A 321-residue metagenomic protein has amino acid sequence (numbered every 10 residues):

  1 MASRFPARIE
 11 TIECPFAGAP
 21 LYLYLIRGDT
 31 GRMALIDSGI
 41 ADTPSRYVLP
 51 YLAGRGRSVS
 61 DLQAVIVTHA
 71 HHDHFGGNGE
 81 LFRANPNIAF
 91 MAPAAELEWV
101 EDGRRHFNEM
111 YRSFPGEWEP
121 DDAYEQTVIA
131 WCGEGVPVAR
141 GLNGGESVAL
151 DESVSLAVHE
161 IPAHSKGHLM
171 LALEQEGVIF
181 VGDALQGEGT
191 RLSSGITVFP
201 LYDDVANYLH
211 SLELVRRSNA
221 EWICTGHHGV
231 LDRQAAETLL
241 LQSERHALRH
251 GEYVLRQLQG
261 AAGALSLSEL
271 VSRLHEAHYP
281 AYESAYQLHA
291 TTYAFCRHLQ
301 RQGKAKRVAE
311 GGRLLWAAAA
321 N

Functional and structural regions predicted by a protein language model:
A2-R57, L171-G187: Conserved beta-strand hairpin/beta-sheet module of binuclear metal-dependent hydrolase folds, prominently
I26, D37, H69, L81 (+9 more regions): Divalent metal-coordination and catalytic microenvironments
R32, N85-I88, A220: A short helix->loop->beta-strand "cap" motif at the edges of active sites that frequently abuts
A34, I66, F90, V178-F180 (+1 more regions): Residue-level marker for buried hydrophobic side chains located in beta-strands that build the well-ordered beta-sheet
I40-D42, S147, S155-L240, E244-H246: Metallo-beta-lactamase
I40-P44, A53-A149: Active-site HxH/HxHxD metal-binding segment of metal-dependent hydrolases
Q234-A261, N321: Short alpha-helical segments that sit at the start of domains
R256-N321: C-terminal regulatory/interaction regions
